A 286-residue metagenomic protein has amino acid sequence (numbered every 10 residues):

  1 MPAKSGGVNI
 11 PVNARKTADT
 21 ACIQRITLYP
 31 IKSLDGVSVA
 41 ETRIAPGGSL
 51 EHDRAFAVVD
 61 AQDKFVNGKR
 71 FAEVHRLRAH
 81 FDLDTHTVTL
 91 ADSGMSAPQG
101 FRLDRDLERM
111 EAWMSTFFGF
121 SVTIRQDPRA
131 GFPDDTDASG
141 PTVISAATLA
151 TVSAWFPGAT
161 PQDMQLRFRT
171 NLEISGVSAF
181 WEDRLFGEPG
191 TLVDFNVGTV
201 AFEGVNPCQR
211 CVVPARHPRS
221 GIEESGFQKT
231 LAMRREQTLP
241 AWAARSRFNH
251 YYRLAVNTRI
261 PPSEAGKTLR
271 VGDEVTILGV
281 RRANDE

Functional and structural regions predicted by a protein language model:
P2-E286: Metal-cofactor-dependent catalytic cores
